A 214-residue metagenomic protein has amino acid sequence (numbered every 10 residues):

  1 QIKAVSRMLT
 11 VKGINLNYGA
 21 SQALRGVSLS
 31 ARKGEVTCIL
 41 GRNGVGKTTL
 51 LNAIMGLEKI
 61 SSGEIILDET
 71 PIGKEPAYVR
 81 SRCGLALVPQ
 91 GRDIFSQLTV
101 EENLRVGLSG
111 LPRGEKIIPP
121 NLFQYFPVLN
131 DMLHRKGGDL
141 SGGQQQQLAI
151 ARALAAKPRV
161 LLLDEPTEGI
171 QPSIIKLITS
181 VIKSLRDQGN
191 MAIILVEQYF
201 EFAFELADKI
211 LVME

Functional and structural regions predicted by a protein language model:
L9-V11, L24: Conserved structural motif at the start of ABC-family nucleotide-binding domains
L40-R42: The feature captures the beta-strand-to-loop junction immediately N-terminal to the Walker
M55: Helix-to-loop junction immediately C-terminal to a conserved catalytic motif
K59, P71-R92, E115, P119 (+1 more regions): ABC ATPase NBD coupling module
L98, L140, A153-L154: ABC ATPase signature
A155-R159: A short, proline-enriched helix->beta-strand linker immediately N-terminal to the Walker B motif in ABC-type P-loop
K176-G189: Helical segment within the ABC ATPase nucleotide-binding domain
I210-E214: H-loop (His-switch) and adjacent beta-strand-loop-beta switch element of ABC-type ATPase nucleotide-binding domains
